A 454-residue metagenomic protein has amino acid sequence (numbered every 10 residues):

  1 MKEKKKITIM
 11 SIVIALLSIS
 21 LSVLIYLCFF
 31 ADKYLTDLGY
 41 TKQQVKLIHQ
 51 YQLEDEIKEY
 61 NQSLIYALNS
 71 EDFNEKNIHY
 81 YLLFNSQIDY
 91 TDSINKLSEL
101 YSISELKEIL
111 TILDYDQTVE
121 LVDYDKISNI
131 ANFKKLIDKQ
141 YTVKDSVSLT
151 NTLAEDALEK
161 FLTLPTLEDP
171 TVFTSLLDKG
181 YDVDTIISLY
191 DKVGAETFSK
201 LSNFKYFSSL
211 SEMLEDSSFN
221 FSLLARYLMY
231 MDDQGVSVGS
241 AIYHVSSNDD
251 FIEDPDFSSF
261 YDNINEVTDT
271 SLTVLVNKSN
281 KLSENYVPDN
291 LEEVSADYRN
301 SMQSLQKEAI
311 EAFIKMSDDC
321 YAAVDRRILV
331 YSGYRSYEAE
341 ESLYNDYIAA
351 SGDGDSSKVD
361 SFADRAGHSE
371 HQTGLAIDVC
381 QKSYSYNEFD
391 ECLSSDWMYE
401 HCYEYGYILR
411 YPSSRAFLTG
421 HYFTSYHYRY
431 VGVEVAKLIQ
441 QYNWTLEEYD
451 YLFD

Functional and structural regions predicted by a protein language model:
K2-S18: N-terminal Sec-pathway targeting helices
L17-I25: Hydrophobic helical h-region of N-terminal Sec-dependent signal peptides in bacterial secretory/periplasmic proteins
I25-G333, Y337-D454: Extracytoplasmic cell-surface/polysaccharide-interacting catalytic and binding patches
